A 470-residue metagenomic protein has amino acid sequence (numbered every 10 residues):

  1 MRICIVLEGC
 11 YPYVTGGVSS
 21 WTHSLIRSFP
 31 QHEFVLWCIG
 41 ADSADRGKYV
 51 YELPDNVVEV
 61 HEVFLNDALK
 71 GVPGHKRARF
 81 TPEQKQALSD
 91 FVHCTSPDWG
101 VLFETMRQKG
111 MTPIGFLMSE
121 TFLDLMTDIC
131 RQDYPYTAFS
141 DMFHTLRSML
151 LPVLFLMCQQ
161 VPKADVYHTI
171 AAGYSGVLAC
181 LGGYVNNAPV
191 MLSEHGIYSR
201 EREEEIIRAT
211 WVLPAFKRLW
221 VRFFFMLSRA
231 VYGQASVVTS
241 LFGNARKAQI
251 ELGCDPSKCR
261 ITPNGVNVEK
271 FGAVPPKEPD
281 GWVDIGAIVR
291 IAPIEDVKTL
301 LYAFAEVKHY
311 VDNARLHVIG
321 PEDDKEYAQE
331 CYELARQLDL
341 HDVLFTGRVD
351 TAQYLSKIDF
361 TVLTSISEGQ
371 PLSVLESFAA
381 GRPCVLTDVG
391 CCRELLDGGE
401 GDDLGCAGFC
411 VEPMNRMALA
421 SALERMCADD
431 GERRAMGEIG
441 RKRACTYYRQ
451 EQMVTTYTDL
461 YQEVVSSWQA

Functional and structural regions predicted by a protein language model:
G183, A407, A418, R425 (+2 more regions): A short, well-ordered alpha-helix in the C-terminal region of glycosyltransferases
N244, G265: Carbohydrate-associated surface elements
K277-E306, H317: Conserved donor-binding/catalytic core segment of Leloir-type glycosyltransferases
R315-Q329: Glycosyltransferase donor-sugar binding loop
A328-R348: Nucleotide-activated donor-binding/catalytic signature segment of Leloir-type glycosyltransferases, i.e., the conserved
I366: Aromatic "clamp/platform" in nucleotide-sugar-dependent glycosyltransferases that forms part of the donor/acceptor
P383-L386, G390-D397: Short hydrophobic beta-strand element within catalytic cores of glycosyltransferases and related nucleotide-activated
G398-R416, R425-D430: Conserved acidic donor-binding segment of nucleotide-sugar-dependent glycosyltransferases
